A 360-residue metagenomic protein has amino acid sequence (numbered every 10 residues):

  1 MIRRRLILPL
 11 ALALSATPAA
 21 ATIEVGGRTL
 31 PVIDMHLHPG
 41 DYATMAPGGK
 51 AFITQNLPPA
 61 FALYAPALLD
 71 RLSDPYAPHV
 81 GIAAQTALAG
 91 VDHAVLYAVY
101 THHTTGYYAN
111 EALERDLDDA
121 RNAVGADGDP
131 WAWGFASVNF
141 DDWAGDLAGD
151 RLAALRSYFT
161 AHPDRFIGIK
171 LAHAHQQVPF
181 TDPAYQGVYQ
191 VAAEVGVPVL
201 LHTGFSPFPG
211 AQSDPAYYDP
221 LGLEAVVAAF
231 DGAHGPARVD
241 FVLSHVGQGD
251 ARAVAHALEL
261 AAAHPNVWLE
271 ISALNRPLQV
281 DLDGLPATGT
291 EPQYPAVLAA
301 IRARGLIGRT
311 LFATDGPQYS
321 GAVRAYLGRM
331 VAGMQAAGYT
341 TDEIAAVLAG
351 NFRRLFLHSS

Functional and structural regions predicted by a protein language model:
I2-A11, T17: N-terminal export leaders
L6, A20-M35, T44-L88, H93 (+2 more regions): Mid-to-C-terminal alpha-helical segments outside catalytic/metal-binding sites
I23-V25, H93, T101-D214, N275: Active-site gating/metal-coordination segments in enzymes
V32-M35, L96-Y97, F135-S137, K170 (+3 more regions): Active-site neighborhood of phospho(di)ester-bond hydrolases with catalytic His/Asp-centered motifs
H36-Y42, H202, H245: Histidine-centered divalent metal-coordination motifs
L57-D74, A83-T104, P130-N139, I167-G168 (+2 more regions): Divalent metal-dependent hydrolysis catalytic cores, especially in the metallo-beta-lactamase
P75-A83, Y108-A120, D150-R156, D219-A228 (+2 more regions): Alpha-helical scaffolding within the catalytic cores of extracellular/periplasmic polymer-degrading hydrolases
G168, T181-L311: Catalytic pocket-lining loop regions of alpha/beta-barrel enzymes, especially the amidohydrolase/enolase/GH5 lineages
